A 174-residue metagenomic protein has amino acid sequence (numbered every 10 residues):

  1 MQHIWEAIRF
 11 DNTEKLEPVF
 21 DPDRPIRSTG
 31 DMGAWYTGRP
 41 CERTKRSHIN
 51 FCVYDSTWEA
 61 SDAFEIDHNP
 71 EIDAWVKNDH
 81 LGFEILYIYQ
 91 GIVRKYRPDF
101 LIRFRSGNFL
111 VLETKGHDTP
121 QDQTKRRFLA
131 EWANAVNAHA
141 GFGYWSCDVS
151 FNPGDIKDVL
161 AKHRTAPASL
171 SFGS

Functional and structural regions predicted by a protein language model:
M1-Y96, I102-N108, K115-S174: Intrinsically disordered, low-complexity, repeat-rich regions that form long N- or C-terminal tails or large
